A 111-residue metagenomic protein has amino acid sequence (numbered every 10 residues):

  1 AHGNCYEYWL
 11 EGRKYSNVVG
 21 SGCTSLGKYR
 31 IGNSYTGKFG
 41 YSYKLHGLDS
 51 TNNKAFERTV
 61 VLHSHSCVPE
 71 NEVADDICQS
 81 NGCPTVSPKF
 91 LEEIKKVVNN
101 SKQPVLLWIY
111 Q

Functional and structural regions predicted by a protein language model:
A1-N81, L91-N99, V105, Q111: Cell wall/extracellular polymer interaction/catalysis modules
P84: Residues that recognize and position ribonucleotide moieties
S87: Conserved "landmark" site that anchors the functional core of diverse proteins
